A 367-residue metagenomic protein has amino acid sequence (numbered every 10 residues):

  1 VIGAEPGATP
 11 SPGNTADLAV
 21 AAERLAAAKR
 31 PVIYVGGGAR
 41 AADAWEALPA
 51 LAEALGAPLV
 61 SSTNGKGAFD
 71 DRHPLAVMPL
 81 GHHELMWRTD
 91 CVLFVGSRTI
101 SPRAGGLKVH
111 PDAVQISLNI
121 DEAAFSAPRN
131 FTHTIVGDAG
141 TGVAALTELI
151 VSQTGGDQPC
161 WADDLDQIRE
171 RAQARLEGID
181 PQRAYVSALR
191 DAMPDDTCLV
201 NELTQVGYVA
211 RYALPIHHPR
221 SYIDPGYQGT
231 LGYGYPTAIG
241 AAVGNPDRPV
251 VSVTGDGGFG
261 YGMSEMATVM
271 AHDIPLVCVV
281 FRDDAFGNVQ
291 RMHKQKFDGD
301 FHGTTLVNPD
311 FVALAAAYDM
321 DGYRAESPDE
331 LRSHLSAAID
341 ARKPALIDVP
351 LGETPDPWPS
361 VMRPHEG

Functional and structural regions predicted by a protein language model:
V1-A28, E148-S152, H365-G367: Cofactor-/ligand-binding subdomain signature composed of acidic, glycine-rich, tryptophan-containing flexible loops
V1-P12, P102, P328-G367: Glycine/aspartate-rich loop-and-adjacent alpha/beta segment that forms the canonical ThDP
D17-P31, L51, A188-D195, A242-D247 (+1 more regions): Glycine-rich phosphate/diphosphate-binding loops that line cofactor/substrate pockets in enzymes
T63-D164, L335: Glycine-rich, acidic loop regions that bind phosphate or pyrophosphate groups
K66, M86, S97-S117, G244-L306: Conserved thiamine diphosphate
R88-T89, G142, K294-H334: Conserved thiamine diphosphate
H133-V143, S264-R282, P359-R363: A short alpha/beta connector and helix-capping loop motif
D164-D247: Active-site diphosphate/adenylate-binding microenvironment
